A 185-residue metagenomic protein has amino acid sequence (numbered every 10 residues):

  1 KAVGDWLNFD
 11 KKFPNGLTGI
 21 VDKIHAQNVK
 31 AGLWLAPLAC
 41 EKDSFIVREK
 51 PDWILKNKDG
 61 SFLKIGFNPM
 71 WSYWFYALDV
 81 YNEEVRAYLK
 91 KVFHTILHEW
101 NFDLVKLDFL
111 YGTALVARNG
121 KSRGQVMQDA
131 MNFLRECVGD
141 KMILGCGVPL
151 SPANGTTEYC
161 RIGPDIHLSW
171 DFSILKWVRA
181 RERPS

Functional and structural regions predicted by a protein language model:
K1-H94, H98-N119: Aromatic-lined carbohydrate-binding/catalytic grooves of carbohydrate-active enzymes
L17-I24, R123-K141: Alpha-helix-loop-beta-strand connector modules within alpha/beta enzyme cores
I46-A87, K91, N132-S185: Glycan-recognition surfaces
